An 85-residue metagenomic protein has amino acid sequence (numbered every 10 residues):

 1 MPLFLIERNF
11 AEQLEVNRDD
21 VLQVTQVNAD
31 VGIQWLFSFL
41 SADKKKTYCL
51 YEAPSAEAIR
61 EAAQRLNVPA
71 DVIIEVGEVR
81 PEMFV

Functional and structural regions predicted by a protein language model:
M1-A29, S41, K45, E78-V85: Short S/T/G/P-rich N-terminal loop/turn motif that feeds into the first structured element of a domain
F4-R8, F37-A63: Short, well-ordered beta-strand segments in beta-rich or mixed alpha/beta enzyme and ligand-binding folds
D30, P54-V79: An amphipathic, aromatic/His-enriched active-site/gating alpha helix that lines ligand/cofactor pockets
